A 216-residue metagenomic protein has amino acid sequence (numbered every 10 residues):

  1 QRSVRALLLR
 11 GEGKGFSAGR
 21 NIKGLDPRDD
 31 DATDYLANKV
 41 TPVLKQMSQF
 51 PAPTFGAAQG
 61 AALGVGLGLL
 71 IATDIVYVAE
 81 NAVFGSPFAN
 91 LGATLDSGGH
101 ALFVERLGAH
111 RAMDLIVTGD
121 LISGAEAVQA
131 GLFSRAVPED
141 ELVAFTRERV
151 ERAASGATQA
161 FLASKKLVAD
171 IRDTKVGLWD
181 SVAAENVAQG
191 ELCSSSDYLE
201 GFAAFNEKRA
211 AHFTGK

Functional and structural regions predicted by a protein language model:
S3, R10-Q46, A62, N90-G92 (+1 more regions): Glycine- (often His-adjacent) and acidic-residue-rich active-site loop that binds/positions the CoA thioester
V43-Q49, A57, L63-V117, A130 (+1 more regions): CoA-thioester-processing core
Y77-A82, G124, F133-A183, E191-S194 (+1 more regions): C-terminal long alpha-helix characteristic of the crotonase
L115-I116, S164-L167, F205: Short alpha-helical scaffolding segments that buttress acidic/His motifs in well-ordered protein cores
G119-E126: Acidic, divalent-metal-coordinating active-site segment for phosphoryl/phosphodiester hydrolysis, typified by short
D197-Y198, A204: Interdomain hinge/lid region at the active-site interface of Rossmann-like NAD(P)-dependent oxidoreductases
